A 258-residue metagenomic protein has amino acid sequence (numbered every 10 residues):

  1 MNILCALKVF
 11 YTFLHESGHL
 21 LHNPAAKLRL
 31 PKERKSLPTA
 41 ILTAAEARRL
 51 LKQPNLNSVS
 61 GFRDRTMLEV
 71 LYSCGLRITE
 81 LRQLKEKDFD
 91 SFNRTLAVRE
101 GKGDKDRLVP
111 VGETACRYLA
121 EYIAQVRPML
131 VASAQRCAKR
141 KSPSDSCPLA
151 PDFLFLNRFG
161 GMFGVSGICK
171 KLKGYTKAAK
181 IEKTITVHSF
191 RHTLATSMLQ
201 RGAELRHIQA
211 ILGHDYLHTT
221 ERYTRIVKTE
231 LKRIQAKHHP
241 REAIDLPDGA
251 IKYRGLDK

Functional and structural regions predicted by a protein language model:
M1-K258: Conserved catalytic core of the tyrosine transesterase superfamily
